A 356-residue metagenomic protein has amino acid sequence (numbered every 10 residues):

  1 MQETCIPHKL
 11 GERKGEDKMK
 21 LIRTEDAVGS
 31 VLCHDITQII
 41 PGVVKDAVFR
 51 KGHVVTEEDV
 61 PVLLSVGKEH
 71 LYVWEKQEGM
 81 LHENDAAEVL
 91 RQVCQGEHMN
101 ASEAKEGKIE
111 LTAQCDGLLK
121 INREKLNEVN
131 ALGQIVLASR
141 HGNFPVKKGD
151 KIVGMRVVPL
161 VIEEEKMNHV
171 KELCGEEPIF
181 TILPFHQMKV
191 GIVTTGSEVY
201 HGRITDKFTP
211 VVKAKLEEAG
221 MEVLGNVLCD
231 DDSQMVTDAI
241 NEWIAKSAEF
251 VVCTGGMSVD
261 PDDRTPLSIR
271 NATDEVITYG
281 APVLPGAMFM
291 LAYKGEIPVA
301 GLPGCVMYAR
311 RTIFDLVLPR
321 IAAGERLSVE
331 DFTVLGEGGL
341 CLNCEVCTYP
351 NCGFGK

Functional and structural regions predicted by a protein language model:
H8-K18: Short, Lys/Arg-enriched N-terminal segments with co-localized hydrophobic residues within the first ~10-30 amino acids
K20-K108: Intrinsically disordered, low-complexity, positively charged segments
A47, E103, L118-V136, F144-K147 (+1 more regions): C-terminal terminal segments
R50, T56, P61, H141 (+2 more regions): Residue-level recognition of short, solvent-exposed, well-ordered loop/turn junctions that link secondary-structure
Q77-F185: Extended, charged alpha/beta regions that create polyanion-binding interfaces
E177-D231, M235: Glycine-rich phosphate/diphosphate-binding loop of Rossmann-like nucleotide-binding domains
S197, K207, L224-G355: Short glycine/threonine-rich loop/turn motifs
